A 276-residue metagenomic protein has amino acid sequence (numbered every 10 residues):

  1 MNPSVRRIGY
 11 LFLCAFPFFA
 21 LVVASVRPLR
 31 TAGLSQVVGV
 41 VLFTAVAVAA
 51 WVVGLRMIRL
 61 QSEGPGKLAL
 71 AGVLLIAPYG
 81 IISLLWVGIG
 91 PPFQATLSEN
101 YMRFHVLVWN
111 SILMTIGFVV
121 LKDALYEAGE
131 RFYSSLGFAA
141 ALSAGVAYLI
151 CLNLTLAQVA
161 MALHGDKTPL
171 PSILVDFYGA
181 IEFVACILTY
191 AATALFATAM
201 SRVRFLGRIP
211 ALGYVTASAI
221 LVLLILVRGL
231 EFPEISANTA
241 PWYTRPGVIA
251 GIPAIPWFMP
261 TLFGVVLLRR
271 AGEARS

Functional and structural regions predicted by a protein language model:
M1-S276: Hydrophobic, aromatic-enriched alpha-helical segments typical of multi-pass transmembrane helices
